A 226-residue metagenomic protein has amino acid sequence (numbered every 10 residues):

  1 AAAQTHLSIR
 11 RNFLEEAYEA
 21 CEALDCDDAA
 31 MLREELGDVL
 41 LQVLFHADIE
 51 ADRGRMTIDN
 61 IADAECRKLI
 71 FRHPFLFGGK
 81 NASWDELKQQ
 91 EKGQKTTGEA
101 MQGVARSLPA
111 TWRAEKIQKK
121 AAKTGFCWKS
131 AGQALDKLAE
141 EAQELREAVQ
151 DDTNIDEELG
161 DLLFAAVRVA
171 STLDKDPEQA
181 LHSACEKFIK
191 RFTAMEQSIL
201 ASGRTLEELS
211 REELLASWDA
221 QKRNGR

Functional and structural regions predicted by a protein language model:
A2-E35, L41-L159, L163-R226: Flexible "arm" and connector segments at domain edges
